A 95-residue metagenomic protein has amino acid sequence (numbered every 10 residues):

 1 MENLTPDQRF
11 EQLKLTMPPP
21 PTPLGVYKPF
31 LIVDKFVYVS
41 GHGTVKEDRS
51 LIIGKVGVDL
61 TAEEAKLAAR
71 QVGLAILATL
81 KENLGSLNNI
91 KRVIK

Functional and structural regions predicted by a protein language model:
M1-K95: Short, polar/acidic, helix-capping and beta-turn segments at strand->helix junctions that line the mouths
